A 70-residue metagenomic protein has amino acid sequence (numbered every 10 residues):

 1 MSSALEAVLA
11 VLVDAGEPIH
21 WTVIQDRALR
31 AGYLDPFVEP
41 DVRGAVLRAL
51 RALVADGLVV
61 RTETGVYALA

Functional and structural regions predicted by a protein language model:
M1-H20, R51: Positively charged, polyanion-binding regions of nucleic-acid-associated proteins
M1-S2, E17-T22, E39-R43, V60: Alpha-helix N-cap/helix-initiation sites
V23-R27: A short acidic, leucine-rich amphipathic alpha-helix
L29-L47: Short, positively charged loop/turn segments that connect secondary-structure elements
V54-T62: A short, conserved structural fragment
T64-A70: Short, cationic-aromatic polyanion-contact patches
